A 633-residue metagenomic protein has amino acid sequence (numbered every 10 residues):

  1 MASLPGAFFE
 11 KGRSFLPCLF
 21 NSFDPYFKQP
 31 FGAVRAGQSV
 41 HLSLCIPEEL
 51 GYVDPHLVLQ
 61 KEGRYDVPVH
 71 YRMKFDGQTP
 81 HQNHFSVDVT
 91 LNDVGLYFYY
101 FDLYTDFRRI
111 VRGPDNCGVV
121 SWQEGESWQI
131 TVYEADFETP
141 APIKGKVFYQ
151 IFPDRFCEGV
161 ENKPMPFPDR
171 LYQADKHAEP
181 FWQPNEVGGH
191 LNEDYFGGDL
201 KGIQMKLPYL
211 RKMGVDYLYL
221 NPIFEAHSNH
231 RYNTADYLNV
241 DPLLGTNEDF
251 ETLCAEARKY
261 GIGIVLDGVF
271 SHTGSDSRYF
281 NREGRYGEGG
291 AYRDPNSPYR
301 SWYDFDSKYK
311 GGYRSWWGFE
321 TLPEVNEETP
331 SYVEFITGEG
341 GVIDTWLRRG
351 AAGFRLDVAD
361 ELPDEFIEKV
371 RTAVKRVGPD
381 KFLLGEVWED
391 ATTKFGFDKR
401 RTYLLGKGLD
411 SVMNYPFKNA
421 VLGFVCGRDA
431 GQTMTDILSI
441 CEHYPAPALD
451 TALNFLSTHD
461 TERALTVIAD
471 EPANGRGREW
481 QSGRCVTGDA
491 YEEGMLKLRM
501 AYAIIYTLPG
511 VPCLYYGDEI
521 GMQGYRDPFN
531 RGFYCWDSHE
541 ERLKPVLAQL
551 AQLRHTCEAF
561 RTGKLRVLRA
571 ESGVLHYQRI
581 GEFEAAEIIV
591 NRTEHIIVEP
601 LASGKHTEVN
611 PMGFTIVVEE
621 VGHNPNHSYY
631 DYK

Functional and structural regions predicted by a protein language model:
A2-Y149: Glycan-association/targeting regions that enable binding to alpha-glucans and other polysaccharides
Q29-F31, L568-L601: Carbohydrate-binding surface patches
S43-P47, L57, N591-S603: Surface-exposed beta-strand/loop patches in extracellular or lumenal glycoproteins
L44, I151, L210, L220 (+10 more regions): Conserved, mostly hydrophobic/aromatic
I46-E48, V147, H606-K633: C-terminal beta-strand-rich structural cap/linker in extracellular carbohydrate-active enzymes
F152-D216, I223-R349, V370-R376, T393: Substrate-binding/active-site clefts of carbohydrate-active enzymes
D154, F397-D398, L404, D410-S411 (+2 more regions): Aromatic/acidic polysaccharide-binding cleft in carbohydrate-active enzymes
C254-G263, S271-H272, S277-E288, V342 (+4 more regions): Active-site-proximal helices and loops of the catalytic beta/alpha 8
